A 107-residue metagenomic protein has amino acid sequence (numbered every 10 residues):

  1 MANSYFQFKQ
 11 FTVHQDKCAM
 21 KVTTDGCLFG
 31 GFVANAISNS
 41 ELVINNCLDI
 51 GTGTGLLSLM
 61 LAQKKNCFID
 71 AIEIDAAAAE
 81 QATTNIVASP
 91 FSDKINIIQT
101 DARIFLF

Functional and structural regions predicted by a protein language model:
M1-I37: Class I SAM-dependent transferase core
G31-F107: Conserved SAM/SAH cofactor-binding pocket of Class I
